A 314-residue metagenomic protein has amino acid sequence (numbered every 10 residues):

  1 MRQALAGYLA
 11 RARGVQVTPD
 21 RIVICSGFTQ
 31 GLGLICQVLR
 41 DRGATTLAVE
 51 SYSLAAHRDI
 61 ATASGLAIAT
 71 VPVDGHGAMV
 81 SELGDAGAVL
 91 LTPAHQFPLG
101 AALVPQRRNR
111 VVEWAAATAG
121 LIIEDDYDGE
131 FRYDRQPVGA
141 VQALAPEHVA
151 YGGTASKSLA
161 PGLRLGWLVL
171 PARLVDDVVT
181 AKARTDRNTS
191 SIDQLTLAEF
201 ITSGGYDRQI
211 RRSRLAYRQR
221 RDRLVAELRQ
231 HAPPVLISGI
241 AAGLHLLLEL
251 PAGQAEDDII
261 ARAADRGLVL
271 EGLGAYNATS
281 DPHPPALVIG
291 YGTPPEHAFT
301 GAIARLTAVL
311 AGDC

Functional and structural regions predicted by a protein language model:
M1, S53, L215-V225, V235-E249 (+1 more regions): Conserved glycine-rich beta-strand-loop-beta hairpin in the small C-terminal domain of fold type I
M1-T118, E130-L144, H148-A150, Y217: Conserved core of the PLP fold type I
V38, S51, A56-I60, S64 (+11 more regions): A generic "structured core" feature
A67, L121, L268-V269: Residue-level detector of anion-binding/catalytic polar loops
M79, A101, R108, V112-W114 (+9 more regions): Hydrophobic multi-pass inner-membrane translocation pores used for secretion and envelope-lipid/glycan export
L90, L170, L247-A252, V269-A311: Conserved PLP-binding active-site segment of the aspartate aminotransferase-like
A150-Q230, L236-G239: PLP-dependent aminotransferase class I/II
